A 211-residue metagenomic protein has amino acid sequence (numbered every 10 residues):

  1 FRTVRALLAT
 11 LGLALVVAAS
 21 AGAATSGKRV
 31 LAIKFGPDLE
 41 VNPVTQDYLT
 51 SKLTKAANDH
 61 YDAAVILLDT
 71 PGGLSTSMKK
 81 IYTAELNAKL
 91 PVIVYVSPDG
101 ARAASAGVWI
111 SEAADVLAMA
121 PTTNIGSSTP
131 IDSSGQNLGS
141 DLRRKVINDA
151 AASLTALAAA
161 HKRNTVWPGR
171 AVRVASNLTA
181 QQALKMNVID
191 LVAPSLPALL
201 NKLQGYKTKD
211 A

Functional and structural regions predicted by a protein language model:
F1-V4: N-terminal secretory signal peptides that target proteins for export/translocation
L7-A18: Bacterial N-terminal signal peptides
S20-A211: Soluble extramembrane regions of membrane proteins in the secretory/endomembrane system
